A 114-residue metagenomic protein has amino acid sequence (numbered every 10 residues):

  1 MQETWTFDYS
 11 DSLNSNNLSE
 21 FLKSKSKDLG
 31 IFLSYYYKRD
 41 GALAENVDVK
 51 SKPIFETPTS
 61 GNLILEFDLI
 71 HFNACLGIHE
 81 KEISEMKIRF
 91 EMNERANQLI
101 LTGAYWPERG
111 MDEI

Functional and structural regions predicted by a protein language model:
M1-G41: N-terminal trafficking/processing presequences and adjacent post-cleavage segments of proteins routed to secretion
D40-K52: A short, amphipathic edge element
V49-E56, M92: Short, exposed beta-strand/loop patches in secreted or surface proteins that constitute
T57-H71: A short hydrophobic beta-strand element
E66-D68, R95, A104-W106: Beta-hairpin (beta-strand-turn-beta-strand) motif
D68-E82, M111: Short, cysteine-centered beta-strand-loop-beta hairpins and adjacent loop/turn segments enriched in charged/polar
L76-Q98: A short, surface-exposed beta-strand/turn
L101-I114: Short, solvent-exposed aromatic-acidic interface loops
